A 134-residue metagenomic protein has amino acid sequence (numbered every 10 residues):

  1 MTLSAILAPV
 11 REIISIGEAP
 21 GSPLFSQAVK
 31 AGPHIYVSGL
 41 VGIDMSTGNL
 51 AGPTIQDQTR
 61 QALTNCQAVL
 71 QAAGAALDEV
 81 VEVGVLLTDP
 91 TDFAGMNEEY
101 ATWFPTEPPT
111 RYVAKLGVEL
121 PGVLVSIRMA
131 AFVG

Functional and structural regions predicted by a protein language model:
M1-T64, A68-V81, L87-G134: N-terminal presequence-like segments and the immediate start of the first folded domain
